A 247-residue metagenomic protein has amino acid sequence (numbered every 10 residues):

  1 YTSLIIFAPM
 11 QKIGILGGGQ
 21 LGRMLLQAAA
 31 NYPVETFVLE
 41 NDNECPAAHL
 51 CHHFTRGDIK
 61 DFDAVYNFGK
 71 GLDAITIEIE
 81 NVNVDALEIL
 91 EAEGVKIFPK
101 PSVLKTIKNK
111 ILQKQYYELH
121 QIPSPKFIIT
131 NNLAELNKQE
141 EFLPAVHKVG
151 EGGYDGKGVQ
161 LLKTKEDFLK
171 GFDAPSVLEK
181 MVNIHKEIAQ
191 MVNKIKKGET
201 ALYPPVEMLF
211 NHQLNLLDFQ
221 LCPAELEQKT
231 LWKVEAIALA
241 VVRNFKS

Functional and structural regions predicted by a protein language model:
I6-V103, I107-K108, L112: ATP-binding N-terminal substructure of ATP-dependent carboxylate-amine bond-forming enzymes
F37, T76, I97-F98, P125 (+3 more regions): Structural detector of well-ordered beta-strand residues that form the stable sheet scaffold of enzyme domains
H53-G57, E93-V95, Q115-E118, A145 (+2 more regions): Short, hinge-like loop/turn segments at secondary-structure boundaries
D58-F62, V84, L133, K165 (+1 more regions): Structural motif corresponding to alpha-helix initiation and N-cap regions
P99-G158, K165: A conserved helix-loop-beta module that forms one wall/lid of the active-site cleft in ATP-utilizing catalytic domains
G158-S247: Internal nucleotide-binding/catalytic subdomain
